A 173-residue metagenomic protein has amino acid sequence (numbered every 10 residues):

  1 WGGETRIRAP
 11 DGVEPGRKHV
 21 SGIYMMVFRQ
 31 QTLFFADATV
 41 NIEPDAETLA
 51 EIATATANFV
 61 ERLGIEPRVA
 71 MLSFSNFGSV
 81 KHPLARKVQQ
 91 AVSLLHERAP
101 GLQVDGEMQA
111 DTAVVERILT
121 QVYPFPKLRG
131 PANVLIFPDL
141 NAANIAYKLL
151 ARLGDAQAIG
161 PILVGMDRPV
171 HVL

Functional and structural regions predicted by a protein language model:
W1-L173: Anion-binding alpha/beta catalytic cores of soluble intermediary-metabolism enzymes, centered on
